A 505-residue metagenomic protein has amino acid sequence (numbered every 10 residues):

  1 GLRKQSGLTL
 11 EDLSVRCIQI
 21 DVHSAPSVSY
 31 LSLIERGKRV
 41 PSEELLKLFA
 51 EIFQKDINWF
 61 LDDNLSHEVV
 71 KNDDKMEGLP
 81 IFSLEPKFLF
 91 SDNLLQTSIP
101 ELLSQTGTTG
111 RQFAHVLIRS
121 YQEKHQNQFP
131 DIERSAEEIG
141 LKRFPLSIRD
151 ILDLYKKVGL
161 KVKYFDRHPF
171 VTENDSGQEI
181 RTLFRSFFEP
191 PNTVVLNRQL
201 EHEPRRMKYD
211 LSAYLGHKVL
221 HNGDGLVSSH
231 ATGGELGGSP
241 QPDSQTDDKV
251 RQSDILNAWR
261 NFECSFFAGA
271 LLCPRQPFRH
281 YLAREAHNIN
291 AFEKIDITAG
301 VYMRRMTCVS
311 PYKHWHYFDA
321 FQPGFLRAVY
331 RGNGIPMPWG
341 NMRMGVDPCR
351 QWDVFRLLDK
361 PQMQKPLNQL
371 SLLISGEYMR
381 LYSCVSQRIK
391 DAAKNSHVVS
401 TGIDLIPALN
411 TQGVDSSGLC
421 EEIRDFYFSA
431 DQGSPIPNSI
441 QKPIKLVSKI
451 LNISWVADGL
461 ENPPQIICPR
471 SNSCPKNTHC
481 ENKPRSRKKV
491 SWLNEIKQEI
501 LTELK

Functional and structural regions predicted by a protein language model:
G1-G7: Generic start-of-chain signal for non-secretory N-termini
K4, V15, Q19, A25 (+3 more regions): Short juxta-domain linker segments that transition from a proline/glycine-rich, charged coil into a short amphipathic
L8, S24-P26, L31-I34: An N-terminal, helix-rich hydrophobic module
E11: Residues within helix-turn-helix
